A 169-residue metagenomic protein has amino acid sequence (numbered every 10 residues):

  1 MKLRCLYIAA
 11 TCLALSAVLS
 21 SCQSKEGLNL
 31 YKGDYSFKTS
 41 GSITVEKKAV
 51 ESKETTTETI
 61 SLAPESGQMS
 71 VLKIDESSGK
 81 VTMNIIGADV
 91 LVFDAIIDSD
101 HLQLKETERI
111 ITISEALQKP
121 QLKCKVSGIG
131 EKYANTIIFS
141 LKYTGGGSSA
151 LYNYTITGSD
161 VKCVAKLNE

Functional and structural regions predicted by a protein language model:
M1-A9: Bacterial N-terminal signal peptides that target proteins for export
V18-S21: C-terminal motif of bacterial Sec signal peptides marking the signal peptidase cleavage site
Q23-K25: Bacterial signal peptide processing site
L28-T56: Tryptophan-anchored aromatic micro-motifs
Y35-F37, L104-K105, E131-G145: A short hydrophobic beta-strand element
S42-S52, L91-V92, T112-P120, T144-T155: Short, cysteine-centered beta-strand-loop-beta hairpins and adjacent loop/turn segments enriched in charged/polar
E58-G128, K132: Predominantly extracellular/secreted and cell-surface proteins with exposed, flexible low-complexity segments
T136-E169: Edge beta-strand at a domain terminus
